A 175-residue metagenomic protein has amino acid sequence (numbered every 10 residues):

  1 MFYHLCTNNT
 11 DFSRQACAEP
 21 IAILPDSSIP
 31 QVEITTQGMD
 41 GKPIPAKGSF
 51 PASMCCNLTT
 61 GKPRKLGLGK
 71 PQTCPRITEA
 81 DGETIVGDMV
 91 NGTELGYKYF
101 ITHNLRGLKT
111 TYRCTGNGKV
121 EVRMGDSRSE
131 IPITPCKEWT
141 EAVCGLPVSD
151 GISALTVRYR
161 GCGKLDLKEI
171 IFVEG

Functional and structural regions predicted by a protein language model:
M1-E130, C136-G175: Carbohydrate-active catalytic/glycan-binding domains of CAZyme proteins, especially the secreted or lumenal ectodomains
